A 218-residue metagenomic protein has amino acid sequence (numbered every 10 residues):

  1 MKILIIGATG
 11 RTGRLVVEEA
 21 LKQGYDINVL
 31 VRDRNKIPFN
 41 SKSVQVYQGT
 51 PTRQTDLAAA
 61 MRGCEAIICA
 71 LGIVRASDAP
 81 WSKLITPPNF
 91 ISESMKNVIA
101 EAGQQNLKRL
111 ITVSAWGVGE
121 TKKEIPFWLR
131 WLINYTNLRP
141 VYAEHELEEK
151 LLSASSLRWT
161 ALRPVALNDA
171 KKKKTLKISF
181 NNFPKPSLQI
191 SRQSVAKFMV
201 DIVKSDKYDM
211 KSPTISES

Functional and structural regions predicted by a protein language model:
I3-Y25: N-terminal Rossmann NAD(P)H-binding glycine-rich loop of SDR-like oxidoreductase domains
L4, N28, Y47, T160: Conserved beta-strand positions in the Rossmann-like core of class I SAM-dependent methyltransferases
I6, L30, A70-L71, L110-W116 (+1 more regions): SDR active-site strand-loop-helix element
D26-N28, R34, S82, P88 (+2 more regions): Conserved Rossmann-fold NAD(P)-dependent oxidoreductase catalytic core, especially the SDR/UDP-sugar
N35-N97, E101-Q104, V203: NAD(P)H-binding glycine-rich loop region in Rossmannoid oxidoreductase-like domains and their noncatalytic homologs
I91, E144, L162, I190-V200 (+1 more regions): Substrate-positioning beta->alpha
K122, S155, K171-L176, I202-K211: Glycine/proline-rich active-site loop of Rossmann-fold NAD(P)-dependent oxidoreductases
E149-A170: Conserved beta-loop-beta element that borders a ligand/cofactor-binding pocket
